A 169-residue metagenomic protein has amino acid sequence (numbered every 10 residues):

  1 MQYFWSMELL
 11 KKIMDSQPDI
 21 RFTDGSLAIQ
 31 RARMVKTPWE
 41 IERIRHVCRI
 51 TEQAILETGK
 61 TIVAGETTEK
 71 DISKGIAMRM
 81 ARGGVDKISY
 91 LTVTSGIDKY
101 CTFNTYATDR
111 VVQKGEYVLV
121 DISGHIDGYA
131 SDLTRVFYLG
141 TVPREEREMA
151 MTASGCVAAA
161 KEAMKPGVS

Functional and structural regions predicted by a protein language model:
M1-S169: Active-site neighborhoods and metal-handling regions in enzymes and metal-associated proteins
